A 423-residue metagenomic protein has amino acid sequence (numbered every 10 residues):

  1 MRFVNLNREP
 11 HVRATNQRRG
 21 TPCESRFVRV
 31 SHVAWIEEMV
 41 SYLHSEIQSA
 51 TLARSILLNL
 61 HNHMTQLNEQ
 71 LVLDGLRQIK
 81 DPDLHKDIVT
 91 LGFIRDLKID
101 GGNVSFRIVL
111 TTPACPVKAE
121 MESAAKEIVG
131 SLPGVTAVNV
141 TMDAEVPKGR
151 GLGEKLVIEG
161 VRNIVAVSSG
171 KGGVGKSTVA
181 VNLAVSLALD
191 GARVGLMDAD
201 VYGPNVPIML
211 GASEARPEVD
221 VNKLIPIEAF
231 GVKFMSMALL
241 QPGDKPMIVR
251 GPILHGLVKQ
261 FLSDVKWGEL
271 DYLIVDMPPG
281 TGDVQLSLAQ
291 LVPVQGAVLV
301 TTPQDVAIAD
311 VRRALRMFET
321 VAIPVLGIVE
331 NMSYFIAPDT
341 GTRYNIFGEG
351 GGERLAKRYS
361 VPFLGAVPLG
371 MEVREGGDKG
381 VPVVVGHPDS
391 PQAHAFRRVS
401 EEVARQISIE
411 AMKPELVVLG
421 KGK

Functional and structural regions predicted by a protein language model:
D83-R107, V367: Short edge beta-strands and adjacent turn/loop segments
D96-E127, G134, T141: A short interface-forming secondary-structure element
V138-R162: Short, basic phosphate-binding NTP loop
K155, Q260, W267, D271-Y272 (+1 more regions): Conserved catalytic-core segment of NTP-binding enzymes
I164-V201, L315: Walker A/P-loop phosphate-binding motif and the immediately C-terminal alpha-helix
L187-V249, H255-L262, E353: Phosphate-binding loop that captures ATP/GTP phosphates
K379-S390: C-terminal boundary of histidine-terminating zinc-finger modules
